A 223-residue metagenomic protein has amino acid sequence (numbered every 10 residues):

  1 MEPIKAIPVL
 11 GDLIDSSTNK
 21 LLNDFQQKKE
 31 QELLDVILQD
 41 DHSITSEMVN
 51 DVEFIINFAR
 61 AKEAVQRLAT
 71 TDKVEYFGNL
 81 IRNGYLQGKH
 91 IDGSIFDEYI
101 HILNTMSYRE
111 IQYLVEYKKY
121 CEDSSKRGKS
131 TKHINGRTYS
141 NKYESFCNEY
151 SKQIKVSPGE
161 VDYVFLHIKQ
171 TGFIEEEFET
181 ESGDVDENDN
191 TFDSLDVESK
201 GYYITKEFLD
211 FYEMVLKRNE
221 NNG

Functional and structural regions predicted by a protein language model:
M1, M48, V52-I56, M106 (+1 more regions): Detector for methionine-enriched segments
M1-D40: Membrane-inserting effector segments that mediate pore formation, membrane fusion, or transient membrane insertion
P8, Q39-S43, S151, K155: Short, flexible coil/linker elements and helix-boundary hinge sites characteristic of intrinsically disordered
T18-N19, K62-E63, N148-E149: Charged, low-complexity surface segments at secondary-structure and domain boundaries
Q26-E98: Membrane-proximal, non-transmembrane interface segments of integral membrane proteins
N79-G223: Long, helix-rich, hydrophobic modules that act as membrane-proximal anchors or helical bundle/coiled-coil regulators
